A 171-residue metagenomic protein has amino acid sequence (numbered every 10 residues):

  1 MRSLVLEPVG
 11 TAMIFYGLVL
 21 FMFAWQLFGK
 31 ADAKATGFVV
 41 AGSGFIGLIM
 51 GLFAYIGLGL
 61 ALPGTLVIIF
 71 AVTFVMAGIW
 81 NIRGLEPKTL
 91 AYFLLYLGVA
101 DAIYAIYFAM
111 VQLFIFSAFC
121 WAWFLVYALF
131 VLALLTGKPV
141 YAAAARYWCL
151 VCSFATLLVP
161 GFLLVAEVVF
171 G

Functional and structural regions predicted by a protein language model:
M1-G57, F162-G171: N-terminal topogenic module of multi-pass integral membrane proteins
R2-L4, P8, Q112-G171: C-terminal transmembrane helix-loop-helix hairpin of multi-pass membrane proteins
A24, F28-A31, G51-L58, G78-L85 (+4 more regions): Transmembrane helix-loop junctions and nearby membrane-interface residues
G29-G42, R83-V99, F114-W121, L135-A155: Cytoplasm-facing juxtamembrane segments at the starts of transmembrane helices in multi-pass membrane proteins
A61-Y127: Membrane-proximal helix-loop-helix units in multi-pass membrane proteins
